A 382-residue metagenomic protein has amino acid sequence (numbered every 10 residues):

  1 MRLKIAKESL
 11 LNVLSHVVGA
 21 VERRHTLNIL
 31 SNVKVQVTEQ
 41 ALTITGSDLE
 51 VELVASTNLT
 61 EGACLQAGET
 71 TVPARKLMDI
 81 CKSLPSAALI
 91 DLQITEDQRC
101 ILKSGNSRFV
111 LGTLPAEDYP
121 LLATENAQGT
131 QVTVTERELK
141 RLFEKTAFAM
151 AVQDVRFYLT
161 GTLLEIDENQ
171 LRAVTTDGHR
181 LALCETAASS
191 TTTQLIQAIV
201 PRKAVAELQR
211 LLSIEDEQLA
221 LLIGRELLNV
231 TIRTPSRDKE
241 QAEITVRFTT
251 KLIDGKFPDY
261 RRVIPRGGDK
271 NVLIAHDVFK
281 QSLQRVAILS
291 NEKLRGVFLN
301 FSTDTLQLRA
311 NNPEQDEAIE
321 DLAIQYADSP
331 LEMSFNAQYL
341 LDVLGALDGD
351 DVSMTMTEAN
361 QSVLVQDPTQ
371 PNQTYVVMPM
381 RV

Functional and structural regions predicted by a protein language model:
M1-V382: Structural preference for solvent-exposed beta-strand-turn elements and adjacent flexible terminal/loop segments within
